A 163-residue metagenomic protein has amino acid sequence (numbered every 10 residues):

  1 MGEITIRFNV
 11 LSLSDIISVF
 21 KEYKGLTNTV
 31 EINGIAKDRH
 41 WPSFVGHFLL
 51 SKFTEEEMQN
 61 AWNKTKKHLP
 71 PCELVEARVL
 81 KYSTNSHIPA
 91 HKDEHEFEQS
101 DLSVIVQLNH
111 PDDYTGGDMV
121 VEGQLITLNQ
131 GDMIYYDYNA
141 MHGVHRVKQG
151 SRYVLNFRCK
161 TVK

Functional and structural regions predicted by a protein language model:
M1-E73, H87: Non-heme Fe(II)/2-oxoglutarate
K67-K163: Catalytic core of non-heme Fe(II) oxygenases with the double-stranded beta-helix
